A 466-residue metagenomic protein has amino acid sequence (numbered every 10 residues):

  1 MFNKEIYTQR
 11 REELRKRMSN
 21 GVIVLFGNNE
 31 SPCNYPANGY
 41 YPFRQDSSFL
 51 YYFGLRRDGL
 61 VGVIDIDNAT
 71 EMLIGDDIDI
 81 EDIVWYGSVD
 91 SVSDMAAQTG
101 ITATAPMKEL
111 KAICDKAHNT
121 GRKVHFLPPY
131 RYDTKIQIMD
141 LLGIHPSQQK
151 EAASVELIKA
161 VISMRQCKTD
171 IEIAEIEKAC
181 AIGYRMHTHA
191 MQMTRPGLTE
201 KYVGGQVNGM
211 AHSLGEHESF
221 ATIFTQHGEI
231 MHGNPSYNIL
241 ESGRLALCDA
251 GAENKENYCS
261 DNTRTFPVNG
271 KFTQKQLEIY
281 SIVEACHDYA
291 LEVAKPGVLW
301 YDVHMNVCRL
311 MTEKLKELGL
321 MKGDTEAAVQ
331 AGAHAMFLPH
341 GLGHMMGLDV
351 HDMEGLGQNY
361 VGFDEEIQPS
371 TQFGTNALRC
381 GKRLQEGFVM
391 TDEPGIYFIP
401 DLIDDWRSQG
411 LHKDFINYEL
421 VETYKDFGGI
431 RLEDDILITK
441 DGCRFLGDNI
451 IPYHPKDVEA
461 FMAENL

Functional and structural regions predicted by a protein language model:
M1-L466: Active-site neighborhoods and metal-handling regions in enzymes and metal-associated proteins
